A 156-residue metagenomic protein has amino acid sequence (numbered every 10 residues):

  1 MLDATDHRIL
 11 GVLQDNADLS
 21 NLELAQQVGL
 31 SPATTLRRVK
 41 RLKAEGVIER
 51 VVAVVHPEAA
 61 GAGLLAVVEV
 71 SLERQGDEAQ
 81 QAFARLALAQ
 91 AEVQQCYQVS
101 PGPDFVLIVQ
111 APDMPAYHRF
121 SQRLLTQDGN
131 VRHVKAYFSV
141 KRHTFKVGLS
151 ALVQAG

Functional and structural regions predicted by a protein language model:
M1-G156: A compositional/biophysical signature of low hydrophobicity enriched in polar/charged and small residues
